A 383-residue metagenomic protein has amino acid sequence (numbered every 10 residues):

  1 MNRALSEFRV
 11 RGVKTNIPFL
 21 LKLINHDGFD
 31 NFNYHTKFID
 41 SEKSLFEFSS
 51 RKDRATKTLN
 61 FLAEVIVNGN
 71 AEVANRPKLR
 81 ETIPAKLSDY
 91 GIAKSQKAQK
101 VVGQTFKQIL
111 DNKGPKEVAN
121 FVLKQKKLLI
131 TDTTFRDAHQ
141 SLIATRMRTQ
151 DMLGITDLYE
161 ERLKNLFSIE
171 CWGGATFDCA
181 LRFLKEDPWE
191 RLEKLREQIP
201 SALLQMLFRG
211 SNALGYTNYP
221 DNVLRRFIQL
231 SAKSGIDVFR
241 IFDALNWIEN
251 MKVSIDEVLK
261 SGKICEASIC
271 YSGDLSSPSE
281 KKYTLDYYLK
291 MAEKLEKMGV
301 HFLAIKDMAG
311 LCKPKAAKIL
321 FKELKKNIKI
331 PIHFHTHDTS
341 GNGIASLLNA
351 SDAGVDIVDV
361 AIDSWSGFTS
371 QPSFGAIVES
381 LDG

Functional and structural regions predicted by a protein language model:
M1-A98: Catalytic cores of soluble metabolic enzymes centered on carboxylation/carboxyl-transfer
E72, R76-V101, Q108-I109, K113 (+3 more regions): Fe-S ferredoxin-like electron-transfer domains and their immediately adjacent linker/connector regions across
I92-D137, L142, L192, E197: N-terminal amphipathic alpha-helix/helix-capping segment at the start of soluble metabolic enzymes
L128, M147-C171, L181-L203, A213-F334 (+2 more regions): Alpha/beta enzyme core
L207-S211: Metal-cofactor-binding active-site regions of metalloenzymes
S351-A353, I357-D363, G367: An N-terminal structural lobe/cap that precedes and organizes the functional/catalytic core across diverse proteins
S366-G383: C-terminal helical cap(s) of enzyme catalytic domains, especially alpha/beta-barrels
